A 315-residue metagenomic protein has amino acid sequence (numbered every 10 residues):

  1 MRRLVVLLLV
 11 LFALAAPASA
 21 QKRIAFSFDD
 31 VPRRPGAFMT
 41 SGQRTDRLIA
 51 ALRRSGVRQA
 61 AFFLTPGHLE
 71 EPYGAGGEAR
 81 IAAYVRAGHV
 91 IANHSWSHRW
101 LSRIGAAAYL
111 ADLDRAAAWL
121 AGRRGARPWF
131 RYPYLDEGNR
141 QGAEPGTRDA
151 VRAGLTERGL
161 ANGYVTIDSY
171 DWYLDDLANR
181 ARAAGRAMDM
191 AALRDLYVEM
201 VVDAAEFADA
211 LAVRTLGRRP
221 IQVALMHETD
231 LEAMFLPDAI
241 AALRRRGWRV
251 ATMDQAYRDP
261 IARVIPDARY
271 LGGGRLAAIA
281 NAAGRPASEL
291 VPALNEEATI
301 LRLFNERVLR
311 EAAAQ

Functional and structural regions predicted by a protein language model:
V5-A15: Bacterial N-terminal signal peptides
A20-G138, A224, A242, R249 (+1 more regions): Active-site beta->alpha N-cap acidic-glycine motif
A37, R99-G122, G142-R158, T166-R218 (+1 more regions): Alpha-helical scaffold elements lining the catalytic groove of polysaccharide deacetylases
R53-G56, Y164, L216-R218, E228-Q315: C-terminal domain-boundary segment and adjacent tail
P72-A75, I104-A106, D175-A178, R263-P266: Short secondary-structure transition/capping segments
V85-N93, W119-G125, R186-E206, G274-E296 (+1 more regions): Short, basic, helix/turn surface patches
A87-I91, T156-A161: Glycine-enriched alpha-helix->loop->beta-strand junction motifs that scaffold or abut catalytic
